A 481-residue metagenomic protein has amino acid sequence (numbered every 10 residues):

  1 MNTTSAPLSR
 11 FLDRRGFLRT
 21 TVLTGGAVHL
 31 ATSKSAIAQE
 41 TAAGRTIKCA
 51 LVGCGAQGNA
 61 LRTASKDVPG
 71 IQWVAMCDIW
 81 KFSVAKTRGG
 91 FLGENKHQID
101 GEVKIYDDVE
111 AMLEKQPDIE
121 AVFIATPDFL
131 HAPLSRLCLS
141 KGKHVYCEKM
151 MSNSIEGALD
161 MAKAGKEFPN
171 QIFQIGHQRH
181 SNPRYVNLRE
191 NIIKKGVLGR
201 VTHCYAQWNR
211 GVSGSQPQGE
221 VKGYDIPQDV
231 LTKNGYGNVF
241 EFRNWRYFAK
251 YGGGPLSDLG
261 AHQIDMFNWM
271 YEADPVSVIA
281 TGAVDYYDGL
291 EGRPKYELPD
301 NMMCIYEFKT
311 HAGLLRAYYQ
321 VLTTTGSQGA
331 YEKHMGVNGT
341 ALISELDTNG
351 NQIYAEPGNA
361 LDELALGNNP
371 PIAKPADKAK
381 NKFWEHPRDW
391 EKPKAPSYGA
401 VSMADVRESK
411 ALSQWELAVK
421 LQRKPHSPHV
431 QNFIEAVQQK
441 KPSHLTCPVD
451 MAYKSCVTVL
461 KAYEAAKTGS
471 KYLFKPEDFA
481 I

Functional and structural regions predicted by a protein language model:
N2-H144, L159-I172, D478: N-terminal glycine-/serine-/threonine-rich beta1-alpha1-beta2 phosphate-ribose binding loop of Rossmann-like
F11, T20-G25, A60, Y251 (+4 more regions): C-terminal helical cap and adjacent loop that interface with cofactors, partners, or active-site loops
L18, R62, R88, E110-L113 (+10 more regions): Non-transmembrane alpha-helical segments in soluble domains of secreted/periplasmic/extracellular proteins
G53, Q57-G58, E167-Y296, C304 (+2 more regions): Predominantly a Rossmann-like dinucleotide-binding segment in NAD(P)-dependent oxidoreductases
W80-S83, Y106, A125-L130, M151-N153 (+3 more regions): Short, solvent-exposed turn/loop segments enriched in Gly/Ser/Thr/Pro and often Arg
G142-S154: ADP-ribose/adenylate-binding Rossmann-like module
Y306-A312: Short acidic, glycine-rich loop/turn motifs
Y319, T323: Phosphate/diphosphate-binding loops
